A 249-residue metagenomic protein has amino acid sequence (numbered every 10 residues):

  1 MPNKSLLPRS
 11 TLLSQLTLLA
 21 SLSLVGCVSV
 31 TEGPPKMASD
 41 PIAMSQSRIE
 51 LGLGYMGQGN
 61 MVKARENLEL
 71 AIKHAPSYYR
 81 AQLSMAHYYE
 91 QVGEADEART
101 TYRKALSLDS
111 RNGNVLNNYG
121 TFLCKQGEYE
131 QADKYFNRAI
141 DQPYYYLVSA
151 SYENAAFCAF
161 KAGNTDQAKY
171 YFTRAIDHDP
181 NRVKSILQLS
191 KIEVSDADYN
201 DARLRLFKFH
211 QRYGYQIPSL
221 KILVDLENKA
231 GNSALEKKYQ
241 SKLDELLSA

Functional and structural regions predicted by a protein language model:
S23-M44: Bacterial Sec signal peptide processing site at the extreme N-terminus
T31-K36, R203-L204, K208-A249: Terminal, low-structured helical/coil segments at or just beyond the last alpha-helical repeat
D40, H74, L108, Q142-Y144 (+3 more regions): Structural marker of alpha-solenoid helical repeat scaffolds
M44-S45, Y79-R80, G113-N114, Y146-S149 (+2 more regions): Helix-start (N-cap) detector for alpha-helical repeat units in TPR-like alpha-solenoids, especially tetratricopeptide
E50, S84, N118, Y152-N154 (+2 more regions): Canonical tetratricopeptide repeat
